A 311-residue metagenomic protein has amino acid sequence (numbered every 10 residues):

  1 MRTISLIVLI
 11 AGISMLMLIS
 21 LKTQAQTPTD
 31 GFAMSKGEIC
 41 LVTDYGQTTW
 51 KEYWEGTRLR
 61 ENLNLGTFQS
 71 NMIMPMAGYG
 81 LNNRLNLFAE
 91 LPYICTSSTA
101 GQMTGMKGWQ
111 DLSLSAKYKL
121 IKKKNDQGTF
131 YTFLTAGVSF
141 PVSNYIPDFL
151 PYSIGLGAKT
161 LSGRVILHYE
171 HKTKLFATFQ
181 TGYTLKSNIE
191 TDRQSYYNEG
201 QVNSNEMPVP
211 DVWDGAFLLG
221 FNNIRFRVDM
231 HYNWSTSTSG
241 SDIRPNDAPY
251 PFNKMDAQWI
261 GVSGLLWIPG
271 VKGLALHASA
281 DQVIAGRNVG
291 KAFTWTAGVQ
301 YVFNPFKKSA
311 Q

Functional and structural regions predicted by a protein language model:
T29-G37, R84, K122-Y131, T173-K174 (+3 more regions): Short loop/turn motifs that connect adjacent beta-strands in outer-membrane beta-barrel proteins
K36-V42, N86, E90, W109-S113 (+6 more regions): Outer-membrane beta-barrel architecture
G37, Q69-I73, K107-L114, F130 (+5 more regions): Residues that define the transmembrane beta-barrel architecture of outer-membrane proteins
T43, P75-Y79, A89, L114-Y118 (+8 more regions): Residues on the lipid-exposed face of transmembrane beta-strands in outer-membrane beta-barrel proteins
Y45-K51, L91-S97, L120, V138-N144 (+6 more regions): Transmembrane beta-strands of outer-membrane beta-barrel pores
Q47-M72, D148-S153: Surface-exposed strand-loop-strand hairpins of Gram-negative outer-membrane beta-barrel proteins
W54-L63, Q201-Q311: Outer membrane beta-barrel transmembrane domains
Q102-M207, P249: Outer-membrane pore/translocation modules
